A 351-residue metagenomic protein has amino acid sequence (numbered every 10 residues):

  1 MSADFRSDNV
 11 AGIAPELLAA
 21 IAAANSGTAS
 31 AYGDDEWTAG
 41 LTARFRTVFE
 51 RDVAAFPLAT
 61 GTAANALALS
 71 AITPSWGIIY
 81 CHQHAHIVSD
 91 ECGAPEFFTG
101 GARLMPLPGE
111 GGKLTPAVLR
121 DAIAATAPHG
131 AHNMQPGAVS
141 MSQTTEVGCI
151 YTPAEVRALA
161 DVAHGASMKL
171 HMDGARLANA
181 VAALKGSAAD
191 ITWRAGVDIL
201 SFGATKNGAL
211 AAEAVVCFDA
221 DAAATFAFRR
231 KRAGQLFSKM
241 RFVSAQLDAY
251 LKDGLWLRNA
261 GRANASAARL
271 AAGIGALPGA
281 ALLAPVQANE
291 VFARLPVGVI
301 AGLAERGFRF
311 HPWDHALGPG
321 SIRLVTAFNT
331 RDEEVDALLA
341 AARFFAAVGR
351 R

Functional and structural regions predicted by a protein language model:
D4-S7, A55-A59, C81-H82, P106 (+6 more regions): General beta-strand structural signal in soluble alpha/beta enzymes
F5, F45, A64, P95 (+8 more regions): Buried hydrophobic positions in well-ordered alpha/beta secondary-structure cores of metabolic enzymes
A14-G61, Q83-H84, S89, A94: Conserved N-terminal alpha-helix of the aminotransferase class I/II PLP-enzyme fold
A71-S89, R120: Conserved PLP-anchoring active-site segment centered on the Schiff-base-forming lysine
W76, A268-R351: Conserved C-terminal alpha-helix-loop-beta "cap" of PLP-dependent enzymes that closes/shapes the active-site mouth
G100-E146, I150-A158: PLP-dependent aminotransferase-class I/II
Q135-T145, I150, A189-E290: Active-site C-terminal subdomain of aminotransferase-like
Y151-V181: Catalytic PLP-binding core of fold-type I/II PLP enzymes
